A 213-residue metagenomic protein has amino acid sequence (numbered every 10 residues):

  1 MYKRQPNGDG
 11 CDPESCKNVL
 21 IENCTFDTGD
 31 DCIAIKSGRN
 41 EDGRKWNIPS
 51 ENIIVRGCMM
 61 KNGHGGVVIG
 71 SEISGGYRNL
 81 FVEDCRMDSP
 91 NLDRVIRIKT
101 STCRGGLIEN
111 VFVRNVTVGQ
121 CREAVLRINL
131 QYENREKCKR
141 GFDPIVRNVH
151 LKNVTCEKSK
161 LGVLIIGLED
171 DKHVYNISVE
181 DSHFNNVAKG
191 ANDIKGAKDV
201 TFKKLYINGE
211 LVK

Functional and structural regions predicted by a protein language model:
M1-K213: Extracellular/periplasmic carbohydrate-active domains that bind, remodel, or depolymerize complex polysaccharides
